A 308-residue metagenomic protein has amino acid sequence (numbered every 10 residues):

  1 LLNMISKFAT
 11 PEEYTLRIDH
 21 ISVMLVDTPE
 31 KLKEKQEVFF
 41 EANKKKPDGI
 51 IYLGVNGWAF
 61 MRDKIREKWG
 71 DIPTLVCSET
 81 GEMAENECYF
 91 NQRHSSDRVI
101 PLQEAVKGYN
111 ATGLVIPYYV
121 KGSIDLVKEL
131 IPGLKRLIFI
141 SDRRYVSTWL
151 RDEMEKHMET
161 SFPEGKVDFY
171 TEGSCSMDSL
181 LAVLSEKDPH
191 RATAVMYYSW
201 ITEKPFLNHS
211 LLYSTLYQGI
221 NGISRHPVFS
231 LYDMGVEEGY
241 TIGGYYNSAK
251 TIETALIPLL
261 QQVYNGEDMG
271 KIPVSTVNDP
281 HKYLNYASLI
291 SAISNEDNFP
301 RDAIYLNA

Functional and structural regions predicted by a protein language model:
L1-A308: Short hydrophobic alpha-helices and adjacent helix-cap/hinge residues
